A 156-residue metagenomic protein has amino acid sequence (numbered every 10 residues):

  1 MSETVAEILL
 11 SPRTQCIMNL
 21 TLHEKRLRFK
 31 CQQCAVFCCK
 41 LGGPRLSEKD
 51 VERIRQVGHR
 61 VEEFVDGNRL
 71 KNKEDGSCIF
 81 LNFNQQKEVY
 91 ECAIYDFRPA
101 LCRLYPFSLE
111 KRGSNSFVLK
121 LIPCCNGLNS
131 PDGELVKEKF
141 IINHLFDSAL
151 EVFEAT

Functional and structural regions predicted by a protein language model:
M1-T156: Short loop/turn segments that flank or connect secondary-structure elements
